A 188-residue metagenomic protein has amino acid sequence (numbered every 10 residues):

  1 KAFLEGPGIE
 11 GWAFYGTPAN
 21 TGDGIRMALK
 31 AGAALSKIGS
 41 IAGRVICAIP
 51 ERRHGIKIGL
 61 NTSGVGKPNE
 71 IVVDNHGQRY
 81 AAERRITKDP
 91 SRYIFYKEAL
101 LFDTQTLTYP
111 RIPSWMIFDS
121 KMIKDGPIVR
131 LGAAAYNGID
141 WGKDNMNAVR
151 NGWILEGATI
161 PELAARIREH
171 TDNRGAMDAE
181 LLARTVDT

Functional and structural regions predicted by a protein language model:
K1-E51: Glycine-rich loop(s) and the adjacent beta-strand/alpha-helix scaffold that form part
A48-D187: FAD cofactor-binding and catalytic pocket of flavoenzymes
